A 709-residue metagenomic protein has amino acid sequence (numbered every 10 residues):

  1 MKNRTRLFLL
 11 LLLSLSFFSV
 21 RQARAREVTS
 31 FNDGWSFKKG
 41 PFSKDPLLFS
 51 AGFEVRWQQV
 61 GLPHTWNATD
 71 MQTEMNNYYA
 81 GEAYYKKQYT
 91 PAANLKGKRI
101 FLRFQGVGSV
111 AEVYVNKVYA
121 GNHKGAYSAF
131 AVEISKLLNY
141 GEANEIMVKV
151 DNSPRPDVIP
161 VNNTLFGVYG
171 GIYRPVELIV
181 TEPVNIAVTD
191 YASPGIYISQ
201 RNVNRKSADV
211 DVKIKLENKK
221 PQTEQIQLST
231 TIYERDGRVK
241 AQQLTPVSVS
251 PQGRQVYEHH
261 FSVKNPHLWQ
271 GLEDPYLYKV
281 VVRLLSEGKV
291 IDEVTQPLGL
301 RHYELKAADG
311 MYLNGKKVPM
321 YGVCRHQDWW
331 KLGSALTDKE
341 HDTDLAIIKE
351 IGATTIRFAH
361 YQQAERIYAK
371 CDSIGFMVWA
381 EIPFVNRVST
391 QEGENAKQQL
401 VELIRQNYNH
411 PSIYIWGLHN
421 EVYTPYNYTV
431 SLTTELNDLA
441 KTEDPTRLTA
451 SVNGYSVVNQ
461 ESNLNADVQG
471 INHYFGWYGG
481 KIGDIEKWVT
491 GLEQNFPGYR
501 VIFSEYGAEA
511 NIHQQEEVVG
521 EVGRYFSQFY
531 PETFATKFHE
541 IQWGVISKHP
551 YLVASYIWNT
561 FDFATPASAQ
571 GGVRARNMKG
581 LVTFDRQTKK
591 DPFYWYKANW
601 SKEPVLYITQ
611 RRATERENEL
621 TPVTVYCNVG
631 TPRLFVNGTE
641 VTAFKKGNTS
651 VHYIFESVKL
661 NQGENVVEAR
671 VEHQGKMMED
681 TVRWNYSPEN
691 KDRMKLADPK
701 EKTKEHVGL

Functional and structural regions predicted by a protein language model:
M1-L11, Q22-F358, G375-V378, Q399 (+4 more regions): Secreted/periplasmic carbohydrate-active enzymes, especially glycoside hydrolases
S14-S19: Hydrophobic membrane-targeting signal helices
D342-I348, T355-T588, P592-Y596, E603-P622 (+3 more regions): Substrate-binding/catalytic cleft of secreted carbohydrate-active enzymes, primarily glycoside hydrolases
